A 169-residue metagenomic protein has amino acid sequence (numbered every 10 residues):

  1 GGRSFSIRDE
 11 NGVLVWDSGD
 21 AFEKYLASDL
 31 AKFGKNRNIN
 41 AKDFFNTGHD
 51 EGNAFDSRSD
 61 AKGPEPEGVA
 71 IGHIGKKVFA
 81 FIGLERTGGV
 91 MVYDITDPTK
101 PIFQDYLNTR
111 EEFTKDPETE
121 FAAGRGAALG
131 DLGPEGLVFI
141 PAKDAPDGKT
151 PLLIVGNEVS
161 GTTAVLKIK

Functional and structural regions predicted by a protein language model:
G1-K169: Beta-sheet-rich non-transmembrane sensory/scaffold domains
